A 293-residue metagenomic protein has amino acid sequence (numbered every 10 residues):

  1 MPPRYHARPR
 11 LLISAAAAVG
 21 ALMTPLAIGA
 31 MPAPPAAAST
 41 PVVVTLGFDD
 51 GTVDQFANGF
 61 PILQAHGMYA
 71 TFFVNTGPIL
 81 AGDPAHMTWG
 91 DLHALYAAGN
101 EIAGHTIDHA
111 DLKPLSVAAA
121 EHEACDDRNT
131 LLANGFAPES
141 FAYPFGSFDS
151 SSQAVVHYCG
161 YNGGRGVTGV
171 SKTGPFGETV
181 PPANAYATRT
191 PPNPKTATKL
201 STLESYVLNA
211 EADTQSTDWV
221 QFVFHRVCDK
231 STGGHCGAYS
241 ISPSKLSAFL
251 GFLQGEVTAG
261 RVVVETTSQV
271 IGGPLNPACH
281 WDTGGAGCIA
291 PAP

Functional and structural regions predicted by a protein language model:
P2-A38: Secretory targeting and sorting signals
S39-A57: Boundary/entry segment of secreted carbohydrate-active catalytic domains
P41-V44, Q64-N162, T168-R189, T217-C228 (+2 more regions): Metal-dependent polysaccharide deacetylase catalytic core of the NodB/CE4 family, i.e., the active-site-bearing domain
G47-F48, A103, V264: Generic enzyme active-site microenvironment
F56, T88, A120, A124 (+2 more regions): Aromatic/hydrophobic pocket-lining residues that form the small-molecule binding cavity in soluble enzyme cores
I62-M68, F252-E256: A short, Lys/Arg-enriched amphipathic alpha-helix followed by its capping loop at the start of a domain
L115, P191-T267: Catalytic grooves of carbohydrate-active enzymes
S231-S244, N276-P293: Surface-exposed intrinsically disordered loops and tails
